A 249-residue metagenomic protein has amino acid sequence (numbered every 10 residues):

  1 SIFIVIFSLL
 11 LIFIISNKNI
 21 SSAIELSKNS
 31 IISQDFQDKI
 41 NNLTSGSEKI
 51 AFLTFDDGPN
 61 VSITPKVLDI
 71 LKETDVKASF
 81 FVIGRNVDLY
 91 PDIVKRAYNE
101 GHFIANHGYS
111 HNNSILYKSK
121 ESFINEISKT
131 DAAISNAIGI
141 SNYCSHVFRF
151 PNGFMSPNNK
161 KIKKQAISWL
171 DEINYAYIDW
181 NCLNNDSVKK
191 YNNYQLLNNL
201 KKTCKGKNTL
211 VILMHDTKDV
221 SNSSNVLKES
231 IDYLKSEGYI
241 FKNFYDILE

Functional and structural regions predicted by a protein language model:
S1, N19-S22, N113, N243: Short, solvent-exposed coil/turn linker segments
I2-I15: Hydrophobic membrane-insertion alpha-helices, especially the h-region of bacterial N-terminal signal peptides
V5-F7, S22, F36-K39: Terminal low-complexity, poorly structured segments
I6-F7, S45, C204: N-terminal hydrophobic alpha-helix used for membrane targeting or insertion
F7-L9, I24, V211: Intrinsic-disorder/low-complexity peptide segments enriched for small residues
I12-S30: Sec-dependent signal peptide cleavage junction
L26-H146, Y233, I240: Active-site beta->alpha N-cap acidic-glycine motif
H111-L213, T217-K235, Y239, D246-E249: Catalytic domains of cell-wall/extracellular-matrix polysaccharide-remodeling enzymes, centered on de-N-acetylation
